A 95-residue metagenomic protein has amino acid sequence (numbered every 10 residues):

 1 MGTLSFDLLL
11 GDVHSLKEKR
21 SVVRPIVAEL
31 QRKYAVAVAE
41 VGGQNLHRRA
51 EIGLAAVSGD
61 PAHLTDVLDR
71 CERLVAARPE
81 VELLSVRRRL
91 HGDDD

Functional and structural regions predicted by a protein language model:
M1-A37: N-terminal first-folded block
L4-L8, I52-L54, V86-R88: A structural signal for short, well-ordered beta-strand segments
D12, E40-G42, L90, D94: Short, well-ordered turn and helix-capping elements at secondary-structure junctions
V22-V23, V36-V41, V67, V75: Hydrophobic aliphatic residue packing
Y34-V41, E82-R88: Short beta-strand elements
A39-D60: Short, charge-patterned binding micro-sites
S58-D95: C-terminal structural segments of small proteins and small subunits
